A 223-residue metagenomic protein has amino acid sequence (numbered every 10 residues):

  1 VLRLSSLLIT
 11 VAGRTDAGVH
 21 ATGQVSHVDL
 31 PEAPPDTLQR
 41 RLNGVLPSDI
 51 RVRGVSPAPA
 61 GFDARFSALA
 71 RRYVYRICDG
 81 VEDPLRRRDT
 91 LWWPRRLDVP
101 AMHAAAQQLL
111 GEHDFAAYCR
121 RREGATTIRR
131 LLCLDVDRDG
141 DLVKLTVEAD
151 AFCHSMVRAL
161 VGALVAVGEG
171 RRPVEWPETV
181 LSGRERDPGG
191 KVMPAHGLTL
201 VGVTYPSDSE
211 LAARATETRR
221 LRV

Functional and structural regions predicted by a protein language model:
V1-V223: Structured-RNA-binding interfaces characteristic of tRNA pseudouridine synthases
